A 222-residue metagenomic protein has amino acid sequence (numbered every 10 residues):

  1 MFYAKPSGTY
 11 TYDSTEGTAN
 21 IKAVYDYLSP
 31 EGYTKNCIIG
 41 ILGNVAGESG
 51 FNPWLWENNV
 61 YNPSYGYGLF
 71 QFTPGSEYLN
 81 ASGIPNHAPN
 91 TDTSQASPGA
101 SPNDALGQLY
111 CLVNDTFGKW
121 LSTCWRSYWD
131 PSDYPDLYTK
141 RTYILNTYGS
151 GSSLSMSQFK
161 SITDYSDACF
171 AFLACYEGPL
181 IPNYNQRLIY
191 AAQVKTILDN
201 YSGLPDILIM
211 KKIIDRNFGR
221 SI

Functional and structural regions predicted by a protein language model:
F2-A23, L28-P30, S49-D164: Peptidoglycan-targeting cell-wall enzymes and recognition modules
G17-S29, K35-I38, L42-V45, L188-V194: Extracytoplasmic, non-cytosolic globular domains
N36-N52, L112, A171-L173: Short, functionally critical alpha-helical segments immediately adjacent to catalytic or ligand/cofactor-binding
I41, P63-Y65, Y165-S166, L188: Hydrophobic alpha-helical segments
L145, A191, D199, D215-R216 (+1 more regions): General helical structural elements
L154-P205: Active-site or metal-binding loop neighborhoods of secreted/extracellular toxin and effector enzymes
G203-I222: Enriched but not universal
